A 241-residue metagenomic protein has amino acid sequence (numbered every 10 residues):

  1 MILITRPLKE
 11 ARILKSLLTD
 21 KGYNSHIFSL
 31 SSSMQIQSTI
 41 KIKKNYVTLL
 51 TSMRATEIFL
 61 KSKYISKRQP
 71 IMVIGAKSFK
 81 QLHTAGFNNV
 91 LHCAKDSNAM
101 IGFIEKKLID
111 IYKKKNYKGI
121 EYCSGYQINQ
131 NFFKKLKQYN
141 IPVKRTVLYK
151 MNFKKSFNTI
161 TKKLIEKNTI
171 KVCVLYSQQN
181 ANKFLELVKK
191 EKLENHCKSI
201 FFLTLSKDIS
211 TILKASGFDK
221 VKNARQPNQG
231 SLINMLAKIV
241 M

Functional and structural regions predicted by a protein language model:
M1-M241: Signature of uroporphyrinogen-III synthase
